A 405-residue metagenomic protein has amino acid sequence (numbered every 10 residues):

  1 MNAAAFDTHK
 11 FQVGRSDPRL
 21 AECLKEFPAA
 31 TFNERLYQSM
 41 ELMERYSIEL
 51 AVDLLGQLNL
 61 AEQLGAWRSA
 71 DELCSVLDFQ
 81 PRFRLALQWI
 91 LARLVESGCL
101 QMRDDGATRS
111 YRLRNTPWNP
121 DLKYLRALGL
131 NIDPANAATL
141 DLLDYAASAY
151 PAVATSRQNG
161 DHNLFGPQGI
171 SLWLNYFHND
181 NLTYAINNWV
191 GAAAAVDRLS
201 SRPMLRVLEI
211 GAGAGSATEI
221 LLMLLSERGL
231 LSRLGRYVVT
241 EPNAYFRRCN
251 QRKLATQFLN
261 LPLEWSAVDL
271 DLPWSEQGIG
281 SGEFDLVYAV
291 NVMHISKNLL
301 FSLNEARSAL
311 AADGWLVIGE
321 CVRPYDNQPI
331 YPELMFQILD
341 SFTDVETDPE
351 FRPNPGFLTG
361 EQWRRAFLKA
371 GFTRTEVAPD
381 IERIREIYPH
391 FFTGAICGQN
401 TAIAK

Functional and structural regions predicted by a protein language model:
M1-L182, N188-R206, G371-V377, I381-I384 (+2 more regions): N-terminal accessory segments
M204, L234, E283-D285: Local beta-strand N-terminus motif with an aromatic residue
R206-L208, A212-P273: Class I SAM-dependent methyltransferase SAM/SAH-binding core
W274-V287: A short acidic, Gly/Pro-enriched loop at the edge of an enzyme's catalytic core that lines a small-molecule cofactor
F284-L300: A short SAM/SAH-binding and catalytic strip from SAM-dependent methyltransferases
L300-W315: A short glycine-rich, Lys/Arg-flanked "PGG" loop and its adjoining helix->strand segment in the class I
G319-A370, R374-D380: C-terminal alpha-helical "lid/dimerization" subdomain adjacent to the S-adenosyl-L-methionine
